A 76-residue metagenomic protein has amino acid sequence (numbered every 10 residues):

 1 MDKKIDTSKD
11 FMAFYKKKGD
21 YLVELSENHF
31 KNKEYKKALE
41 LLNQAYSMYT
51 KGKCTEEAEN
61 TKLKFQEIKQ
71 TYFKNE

Functional and structural regions predicted by a protein language model:
D2-D20: TPR-adjacent "capping" and linker segments in tetratricopeptide-repeat scaffold/adaptor proteins
K18, L25, N32, Q44-A45 (+1 more regions): Structural register within alpha-helical repeat arrays
Y21, N28, S47-M48, I68-Q70: Residue-level signature for tetratricopeptide repeat
Y46-S47, K53-C54: Amphipathic alpha-helical segments of tetratricopeptide repeats
L63-E76: Alpha-helical linker/edge segments of TPR/alpha-solenoid repeat scaffolds and analogous pre-/post-domain helices
